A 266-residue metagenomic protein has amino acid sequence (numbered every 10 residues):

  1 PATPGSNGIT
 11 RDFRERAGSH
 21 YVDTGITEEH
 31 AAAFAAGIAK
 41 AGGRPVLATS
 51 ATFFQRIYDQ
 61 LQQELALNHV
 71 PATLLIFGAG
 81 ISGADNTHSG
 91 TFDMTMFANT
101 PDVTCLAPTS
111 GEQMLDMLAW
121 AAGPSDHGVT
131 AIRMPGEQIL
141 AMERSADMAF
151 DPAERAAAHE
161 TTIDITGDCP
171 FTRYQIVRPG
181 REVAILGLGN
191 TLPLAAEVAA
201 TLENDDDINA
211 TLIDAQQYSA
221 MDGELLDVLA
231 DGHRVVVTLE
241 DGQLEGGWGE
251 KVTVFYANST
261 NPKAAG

Functional and structural regions predicted by a protein language model:
P1-A131, Q138-I139: Thiamine diphosphate
S6-N7, E15, F54, H69 (+3 more regions): Thiamine diphosphate
